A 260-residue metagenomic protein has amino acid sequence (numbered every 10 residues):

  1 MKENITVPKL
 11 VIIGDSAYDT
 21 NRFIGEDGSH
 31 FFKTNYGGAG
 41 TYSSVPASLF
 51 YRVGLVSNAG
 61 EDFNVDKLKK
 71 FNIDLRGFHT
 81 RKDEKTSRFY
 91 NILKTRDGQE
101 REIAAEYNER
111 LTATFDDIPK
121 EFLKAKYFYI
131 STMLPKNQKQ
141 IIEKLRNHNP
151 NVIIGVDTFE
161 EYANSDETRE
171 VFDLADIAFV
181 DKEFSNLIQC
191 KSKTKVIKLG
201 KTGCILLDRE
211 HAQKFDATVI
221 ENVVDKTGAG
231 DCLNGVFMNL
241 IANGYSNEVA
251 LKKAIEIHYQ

Functional and structural regions predicted by a protein language model:
I5-V11: Extreme N-terminal starter segment of soluble prokaryotic enzymes
K9, Y18-T34, L49-Y129, K144-R146 (+1 more regions): Conserved N-terminal subdomain of the carbohydrate kinase-like
G14-S16, C232: Active-site metal-binding loops of divalent metal-dependent hydrolases
T34, S48, R52-G54, T218-Q260: Conserved post-catalytic alpha-helical subdomain immediately downstream of the catalytic base and nucleotide-binding
G38-S48, I142: Histidine-anchored nucleotide/phosphate-binding helix
V45, R88-I92, G203-L207: Short beta-strand scaffold segments in enzyme catalytic cores
K70-H79, N108, V152, C190-L199 (+1 more regions): Active-site regions of enzymes building and remodeling cell-envelope glycoconjugates
Y127-T194, T202-C204: Conserved beta-alpha-beta core of the PfkB/ribokinase-like small-molecule kinase fold
